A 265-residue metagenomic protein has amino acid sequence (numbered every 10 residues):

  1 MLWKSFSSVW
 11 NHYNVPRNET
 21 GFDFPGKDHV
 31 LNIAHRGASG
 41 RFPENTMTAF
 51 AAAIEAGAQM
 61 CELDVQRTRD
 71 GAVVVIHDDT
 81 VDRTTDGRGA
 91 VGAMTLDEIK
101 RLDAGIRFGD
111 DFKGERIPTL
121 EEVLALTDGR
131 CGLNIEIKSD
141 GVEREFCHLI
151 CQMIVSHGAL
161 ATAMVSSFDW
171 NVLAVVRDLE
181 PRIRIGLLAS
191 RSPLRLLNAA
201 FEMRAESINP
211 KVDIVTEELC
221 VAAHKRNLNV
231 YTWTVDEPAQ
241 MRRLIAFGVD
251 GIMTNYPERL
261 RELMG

Functional and structural regions predicted by a protein language model:
M1-G265: Phosphate-group recognition and catalysis centered on beta-loop-alpha active-site segments
